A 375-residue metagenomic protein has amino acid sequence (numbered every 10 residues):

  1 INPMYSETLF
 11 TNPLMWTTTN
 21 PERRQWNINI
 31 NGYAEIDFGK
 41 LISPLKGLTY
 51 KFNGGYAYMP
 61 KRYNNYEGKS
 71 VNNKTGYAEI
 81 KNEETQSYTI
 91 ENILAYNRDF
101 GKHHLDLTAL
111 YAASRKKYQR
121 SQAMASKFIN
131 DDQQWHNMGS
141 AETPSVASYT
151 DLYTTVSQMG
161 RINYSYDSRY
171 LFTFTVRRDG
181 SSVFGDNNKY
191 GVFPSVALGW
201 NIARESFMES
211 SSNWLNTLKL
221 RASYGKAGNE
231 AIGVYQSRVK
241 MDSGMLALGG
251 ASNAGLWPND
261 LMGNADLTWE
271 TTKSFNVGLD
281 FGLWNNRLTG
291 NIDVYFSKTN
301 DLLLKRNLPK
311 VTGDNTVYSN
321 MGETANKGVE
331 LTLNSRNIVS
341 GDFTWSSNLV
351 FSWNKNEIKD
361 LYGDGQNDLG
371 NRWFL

Functional and structural regions predicted by a protein language model:
I1-N65, G76-L375: Extracellular/periplasmic, surface-exposed regions of secreted and cell-surface proteins
V71-T75: Flexible, solvent-exposed loop segments that connect beta-strands
